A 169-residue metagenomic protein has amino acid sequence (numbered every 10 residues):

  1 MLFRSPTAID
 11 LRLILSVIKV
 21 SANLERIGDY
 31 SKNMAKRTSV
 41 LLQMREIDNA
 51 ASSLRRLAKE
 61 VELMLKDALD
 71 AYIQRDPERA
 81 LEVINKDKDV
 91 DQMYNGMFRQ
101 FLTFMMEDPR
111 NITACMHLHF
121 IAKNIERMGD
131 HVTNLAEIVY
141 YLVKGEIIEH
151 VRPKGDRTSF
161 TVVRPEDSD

Functional and structural regions predicted by a protein language model:
M1-D169: Cytosolic, long alpha-helical scaffolding segments
